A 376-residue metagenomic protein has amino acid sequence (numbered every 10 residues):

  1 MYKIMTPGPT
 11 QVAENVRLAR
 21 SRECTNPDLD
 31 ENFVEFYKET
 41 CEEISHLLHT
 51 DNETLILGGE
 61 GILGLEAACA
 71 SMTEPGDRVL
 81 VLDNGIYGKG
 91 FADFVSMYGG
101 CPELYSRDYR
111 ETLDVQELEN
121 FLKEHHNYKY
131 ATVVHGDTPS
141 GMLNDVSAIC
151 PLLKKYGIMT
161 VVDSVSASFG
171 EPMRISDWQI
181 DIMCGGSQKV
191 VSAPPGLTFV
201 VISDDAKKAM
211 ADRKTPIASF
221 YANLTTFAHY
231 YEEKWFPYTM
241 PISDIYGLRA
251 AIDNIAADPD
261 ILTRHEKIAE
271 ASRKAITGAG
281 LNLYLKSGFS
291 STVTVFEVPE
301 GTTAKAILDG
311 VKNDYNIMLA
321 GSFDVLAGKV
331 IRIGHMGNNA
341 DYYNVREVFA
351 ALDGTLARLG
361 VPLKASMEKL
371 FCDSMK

Functional and structural regions predicted by a protein language model:
Y2-G58, I62: A glycine-/small-polar-enriched, mobile loop at the entrance of the PLP active site in fold-type I
Q11-V12, Q188-K274: Active-site C-terminal subdomain of aminotransferase-like
E39-L47, I252-Y284, G310: Conserved PLP-dependent catalytic core of the aminotransferase class-I/II
D51-L80, G88-A92: Conserved beta-loop-alpha segment that forms the PLP phosphate-binding cup at the N-terminus of a helix
L113-V165, F169, I182: Active-site phosphate-binding strand-loop segment of PLP-dependent enzymes
S176-Q188: Conserved active-site segment immediately N-terminal to the catalytic lysine that forms the internal aldimine
N282-D314: Conserved PLP-binding catalytic core of the aspartate aminotransferase-like
K329-K376: PLP-dependent enzyme catalytic core of the Aspartate aminotransferase-like
